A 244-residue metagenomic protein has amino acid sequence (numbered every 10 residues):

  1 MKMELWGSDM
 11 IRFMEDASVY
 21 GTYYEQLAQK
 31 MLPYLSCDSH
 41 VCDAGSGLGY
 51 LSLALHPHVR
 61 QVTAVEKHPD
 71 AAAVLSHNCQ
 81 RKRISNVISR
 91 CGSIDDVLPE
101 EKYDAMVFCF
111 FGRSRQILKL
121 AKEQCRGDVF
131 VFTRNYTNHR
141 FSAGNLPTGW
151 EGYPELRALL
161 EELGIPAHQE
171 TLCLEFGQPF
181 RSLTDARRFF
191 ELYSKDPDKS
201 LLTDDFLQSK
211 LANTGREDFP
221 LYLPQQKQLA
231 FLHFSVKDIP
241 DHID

Functional and structural regions predicted by a protein language model:
G21-D38: Conserved alpha-helix/loop element of class I SAM-dependent methyltransferases that forms part of the SAM/SAH-binding
L48-V59: Conserved SAM-binding loop of SAM-dependent methyltransferases across substrates and taxa, primarily the Class I
Q61-E66: Conserved SAM-binding motif I beta-strand of class I
H68-D70: Conserved SAM/SAH-binding beta-strand->alpha-helix loop
L75-S76: Conserved SAM-binding loop
R83-I94: Conserved SAM-binding strand-loop segment of SAM-dependent methyltransferases
G127-H139: Conserved beta-strand signature within the Rossmann-like core of class I S-adenosyl-L-methionine
T171-D244: Conserved Class I S-adenosyl-L-methionine
